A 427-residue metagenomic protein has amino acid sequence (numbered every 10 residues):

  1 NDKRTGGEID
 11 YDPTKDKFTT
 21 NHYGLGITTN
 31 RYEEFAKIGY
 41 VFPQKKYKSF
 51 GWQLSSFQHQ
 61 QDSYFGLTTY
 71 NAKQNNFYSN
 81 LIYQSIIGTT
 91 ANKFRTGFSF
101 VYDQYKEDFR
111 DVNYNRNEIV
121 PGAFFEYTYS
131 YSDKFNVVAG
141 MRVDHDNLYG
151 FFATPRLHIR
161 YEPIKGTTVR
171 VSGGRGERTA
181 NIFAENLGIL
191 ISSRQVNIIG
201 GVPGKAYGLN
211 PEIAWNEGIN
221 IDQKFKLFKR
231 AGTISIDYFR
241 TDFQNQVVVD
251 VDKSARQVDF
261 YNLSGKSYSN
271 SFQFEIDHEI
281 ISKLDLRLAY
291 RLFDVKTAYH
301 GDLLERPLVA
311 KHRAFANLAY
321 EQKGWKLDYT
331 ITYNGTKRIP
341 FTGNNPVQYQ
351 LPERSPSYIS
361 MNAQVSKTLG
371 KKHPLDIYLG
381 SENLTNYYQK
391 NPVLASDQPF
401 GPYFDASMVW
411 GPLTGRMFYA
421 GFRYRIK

Functional and structural regions predicted by a protein language model:
N1-F50, S56-Q74: Flexible loop and strand-edge segments within Gram-negative outer membrane beta-barrel domains
D2-K3, Q44-F50, T89-F94, K134-V137 (+5 more regions): Repeated loop/turn-to-beta-strand initiation elements of outer-membrane beta-barrel proteins
D2-R4, F42, S56-Q60, T89 (+11 more regions): Transmembrane beta-strands of outer-membrane beta-barrel pores
Y40-F42, L81-I87, Y129, V143 (+10 more regions): Residue-level signature of outer-membrane beta-barrel architecture
Q44-G66, K93-Y102, D108, Y114-R160 (+1 more regions): Surface-exposed extracellular loop regions of Gram-negative outer-membrane beta-barrel proteins
S49-S63, E162, R170, Y207-N262 (+1 more regions): Membrane-embedded beta-barrel scaffold of Gram-negative outer-membrane proteins
S132, S235-D242, N262-T342: Gram-negative outer-membrane beta-barrel transporters
G335-T342, K367-K427: C-terminal beta-signal and adjacent terminal beta-strands/loops of Gram-negative outer-membrane beta-barrel proteins
